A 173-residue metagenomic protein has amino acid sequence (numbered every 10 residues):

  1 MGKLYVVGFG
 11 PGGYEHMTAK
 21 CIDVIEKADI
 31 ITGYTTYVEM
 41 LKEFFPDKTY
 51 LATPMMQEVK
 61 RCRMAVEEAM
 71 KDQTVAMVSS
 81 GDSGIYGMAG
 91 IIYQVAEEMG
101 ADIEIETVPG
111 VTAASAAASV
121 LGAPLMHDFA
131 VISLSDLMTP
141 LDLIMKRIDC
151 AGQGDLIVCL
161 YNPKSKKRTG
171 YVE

Functional and structural regions predicted by a protein language model:
M1-I105, A116: Class I S-adenosyl-L-methionine
L4-V6, T74-V75, Q153-E173: A contiguous loop/helix-start segment that scaffolds small-molecule binding in enzyme catalytic cores
G8-F9, A52, L134-S135, N162-P163: Short, contiguous strand/loop micro-motifs
C62-V66, M145-I148, V172: A generic alpha-helix structural signal
A69, L125-M126, Y161: Extended interaction regions within the primary functional domain
D82-S83, S135-M138, N162-K166: Short histidine/acidic/glycine/proline-rich micro-motifs that form metal- and phosphate-coordinating active-site loops
I85-G154: Class I SAM-dependent methyltransferase SAM-binding "motif I" and its flanking Rossmann-like core
